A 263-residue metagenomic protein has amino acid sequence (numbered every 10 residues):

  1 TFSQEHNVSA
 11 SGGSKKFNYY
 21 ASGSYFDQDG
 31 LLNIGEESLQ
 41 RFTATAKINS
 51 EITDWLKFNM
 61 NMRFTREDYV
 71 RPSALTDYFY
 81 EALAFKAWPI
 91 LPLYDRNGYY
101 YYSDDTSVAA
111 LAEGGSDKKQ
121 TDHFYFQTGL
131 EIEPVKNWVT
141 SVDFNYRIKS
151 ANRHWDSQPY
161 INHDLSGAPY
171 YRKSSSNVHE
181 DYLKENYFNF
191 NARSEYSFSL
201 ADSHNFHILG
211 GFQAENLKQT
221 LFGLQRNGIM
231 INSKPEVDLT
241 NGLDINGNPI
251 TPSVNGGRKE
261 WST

Functional and structural regions predicted by a protein language model:
T1, L31-L39, T43-Y125, S141-D143 (+1 more regions): Surface-exposed loop/interface segments of Gram-negative outer-membrane beta-barrel transport/assembly proteins
T1-E36, E113-G114, E131-E133, Y146: Residues embedded in well-ordered regular secondary structure
N7, N18, N137-V142, F206-I208: Beta-sheet entry/capping signal
S11-F17, E51-D54, L130-V139, S199-D202: Short, solvent-exposed loop/edge-beta patches enriched in aromatic
